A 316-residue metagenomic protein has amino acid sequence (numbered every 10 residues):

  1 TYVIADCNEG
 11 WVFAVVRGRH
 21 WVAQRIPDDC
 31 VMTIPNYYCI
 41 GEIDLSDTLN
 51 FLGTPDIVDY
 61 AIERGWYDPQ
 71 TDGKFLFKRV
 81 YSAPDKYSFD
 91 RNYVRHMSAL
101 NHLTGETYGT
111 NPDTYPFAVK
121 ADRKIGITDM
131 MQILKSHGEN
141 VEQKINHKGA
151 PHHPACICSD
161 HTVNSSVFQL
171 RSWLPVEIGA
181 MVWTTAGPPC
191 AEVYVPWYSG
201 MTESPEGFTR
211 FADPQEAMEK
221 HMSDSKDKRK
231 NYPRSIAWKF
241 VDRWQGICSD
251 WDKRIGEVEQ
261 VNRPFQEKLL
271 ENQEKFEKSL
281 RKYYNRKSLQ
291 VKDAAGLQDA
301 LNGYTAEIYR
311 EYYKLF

Functional and structural regions predicted by a protein language model:
V3-A14, R19-F316: C-terminus-biased signal that marks the final domain/tail of proteins
